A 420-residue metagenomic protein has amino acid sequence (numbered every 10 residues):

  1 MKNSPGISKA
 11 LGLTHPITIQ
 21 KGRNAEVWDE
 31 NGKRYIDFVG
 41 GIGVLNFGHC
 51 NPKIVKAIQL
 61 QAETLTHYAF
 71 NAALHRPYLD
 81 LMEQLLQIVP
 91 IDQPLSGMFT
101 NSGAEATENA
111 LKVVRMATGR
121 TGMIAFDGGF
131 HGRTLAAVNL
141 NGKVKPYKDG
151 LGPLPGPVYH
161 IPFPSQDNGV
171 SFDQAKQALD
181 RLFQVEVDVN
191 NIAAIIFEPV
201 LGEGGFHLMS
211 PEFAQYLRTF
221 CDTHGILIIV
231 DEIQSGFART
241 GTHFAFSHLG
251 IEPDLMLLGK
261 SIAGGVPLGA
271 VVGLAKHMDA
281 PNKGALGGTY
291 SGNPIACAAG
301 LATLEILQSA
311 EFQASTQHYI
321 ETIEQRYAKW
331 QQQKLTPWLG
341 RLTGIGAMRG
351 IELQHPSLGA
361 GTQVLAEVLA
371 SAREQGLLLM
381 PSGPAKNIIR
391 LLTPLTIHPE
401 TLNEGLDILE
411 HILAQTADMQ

Functional and structural regions predicted by a protein language model:
M1-Q420: Conserved N-terminal phosphate-binding loop of PLP-dependent enzymes in the Aspartate aminotransferase
